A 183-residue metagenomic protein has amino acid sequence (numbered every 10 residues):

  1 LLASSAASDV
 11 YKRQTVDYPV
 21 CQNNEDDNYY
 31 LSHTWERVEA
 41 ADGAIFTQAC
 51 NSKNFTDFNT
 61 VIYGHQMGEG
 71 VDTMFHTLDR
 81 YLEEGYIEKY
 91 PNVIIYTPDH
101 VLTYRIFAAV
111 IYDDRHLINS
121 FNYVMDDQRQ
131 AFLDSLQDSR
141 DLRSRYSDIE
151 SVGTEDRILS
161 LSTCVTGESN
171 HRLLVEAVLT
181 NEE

Functional and structural regions predicted by a protein language model:
L1-A7, Y11: Single conserved hydrophobic/aromatic residue that forms the stacking wall/gate of nucleotide- or nucleobase-binding
Q14-D17, C21-E183: Extracytoplasmic/periplasmic soluble domains downstream of a signal peptide or transmembrane helix
